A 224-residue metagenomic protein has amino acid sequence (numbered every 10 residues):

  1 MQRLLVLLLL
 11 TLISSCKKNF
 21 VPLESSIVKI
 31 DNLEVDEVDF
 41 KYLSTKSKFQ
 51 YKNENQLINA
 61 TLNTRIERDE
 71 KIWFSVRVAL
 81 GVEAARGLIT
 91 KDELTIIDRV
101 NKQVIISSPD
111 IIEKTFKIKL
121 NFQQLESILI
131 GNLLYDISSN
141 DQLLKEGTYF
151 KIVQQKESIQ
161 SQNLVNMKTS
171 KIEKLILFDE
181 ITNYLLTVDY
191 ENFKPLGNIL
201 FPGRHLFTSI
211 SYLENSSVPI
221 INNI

Functional and structural regions predicted by a protein language model:
Q2-L7: Sec-dependent signal peptide recognition, specifically the positively charged N-region followed immediately by
L12-S15: C-terminal motif of bacterial Sec signal peptides marking the signal peptidase cleavage site
K18-V21, L120, S217-N223: Surface-exposed, low-complexity/disordered segments and acidic/polar micro-motifs at processing/linker regions
N19-E93: Start-of-domain marker
L57-T61, V82-R86, K102-V104, Q160 (+2 more regions): Short, mixed charged/polar active-site loops that provide acid/base catalysis or chelate metal/phosphate cofactors
I72-Q123: An acidic-aromatic
Q103-I105, D110-M167, I181: A sequence/structural signal for flexible, mid-protein segments enriched in small/helix-disrupting residues
Q142-I224: Gly/Pro-enriched, hydrophobic low-complexity segments that function as extracytoplasmic propeptides/linkers
